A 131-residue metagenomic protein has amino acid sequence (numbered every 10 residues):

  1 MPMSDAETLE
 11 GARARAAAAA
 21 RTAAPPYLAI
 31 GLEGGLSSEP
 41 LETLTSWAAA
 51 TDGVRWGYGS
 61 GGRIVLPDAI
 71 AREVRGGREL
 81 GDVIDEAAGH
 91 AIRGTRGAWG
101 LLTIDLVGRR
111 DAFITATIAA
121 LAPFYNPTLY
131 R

Functional and structural regions predicted by a protein language model:
P2-R131: Anionic-ligand binding patches
